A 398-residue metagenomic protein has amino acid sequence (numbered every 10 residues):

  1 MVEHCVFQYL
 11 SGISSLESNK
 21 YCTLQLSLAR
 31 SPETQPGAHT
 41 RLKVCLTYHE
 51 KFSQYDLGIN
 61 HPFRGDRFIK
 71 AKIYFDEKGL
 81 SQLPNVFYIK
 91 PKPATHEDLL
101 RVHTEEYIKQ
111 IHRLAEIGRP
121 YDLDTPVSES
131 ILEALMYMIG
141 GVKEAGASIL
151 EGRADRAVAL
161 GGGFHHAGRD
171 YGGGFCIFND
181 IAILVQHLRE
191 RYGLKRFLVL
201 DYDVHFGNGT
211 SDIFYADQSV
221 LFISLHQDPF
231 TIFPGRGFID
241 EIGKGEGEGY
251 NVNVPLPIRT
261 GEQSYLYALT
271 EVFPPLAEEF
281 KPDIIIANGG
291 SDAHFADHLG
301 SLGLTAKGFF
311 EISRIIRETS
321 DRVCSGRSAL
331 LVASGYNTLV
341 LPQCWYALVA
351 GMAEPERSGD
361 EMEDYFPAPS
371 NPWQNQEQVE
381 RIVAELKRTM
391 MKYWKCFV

Functional and structural regions predicted by a protein language model:
S11-S18, S27, S31: Serine residues within intrinsically disordered or low-complexity segments
G37-A94: N-terminal low-complexity, Ser/Thr- and acidic-residue-enriched intrinsically disordered segments
H39-L46, Q110-V398: A general "terminal functional-core" signal
Q54, P93-D98, F230, T260-G261: A short acidic, often aromatic-flanked loop/helix-cap motif at beta-alpha or helix-coil junctions that lines enzyme
P91-A115: Charged, often glycine-rich, active-site loop that binds/positions anionic groups
